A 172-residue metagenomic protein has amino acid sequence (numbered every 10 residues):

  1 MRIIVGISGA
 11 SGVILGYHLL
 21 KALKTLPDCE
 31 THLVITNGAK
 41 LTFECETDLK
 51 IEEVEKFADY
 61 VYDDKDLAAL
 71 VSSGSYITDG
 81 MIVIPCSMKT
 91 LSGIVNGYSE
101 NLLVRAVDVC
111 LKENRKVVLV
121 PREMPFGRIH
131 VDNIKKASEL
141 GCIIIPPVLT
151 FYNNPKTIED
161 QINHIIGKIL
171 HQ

Functional and structural regions predicted by a protein language model:
M1-V118, M124-Q172: A cross-family phosphate/adenosyl-ligand binding-site feature
